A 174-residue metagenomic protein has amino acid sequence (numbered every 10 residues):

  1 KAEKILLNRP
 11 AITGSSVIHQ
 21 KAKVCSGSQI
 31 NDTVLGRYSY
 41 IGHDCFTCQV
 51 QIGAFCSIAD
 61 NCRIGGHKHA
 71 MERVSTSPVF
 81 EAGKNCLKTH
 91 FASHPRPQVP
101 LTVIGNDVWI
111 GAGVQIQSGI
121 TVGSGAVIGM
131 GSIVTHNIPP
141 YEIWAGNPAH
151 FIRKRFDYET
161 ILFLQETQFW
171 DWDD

Functional and structural regions predicted by a protein language model:
K1, T167-D174: Short, intrinsically disordered, charge-balanced linker/junction segments flanking boundaries in proteins
E3-N8, S15-H19, K23-I120, N147: Flexible, glycine/small-residue-enriched loop-and-beta-strand segment within the central core of proteins
K68-A70, I138, K154-R155: Conserved catalytic-core motifs of eukaryotic protein kinase domains, centered on the activation segment
G123-A126, P139-Y141: Conserved catalytic segment of ABC-fold P-loop ATPases
I128, G146: Conserved G/P- and acidic residue-centered "switch" motifs that form tight phosphate/ATP-binding loops in soluble
N147-F156, I161: Short, charge-rich, low-complexity interaction segments located in flexible loops at or near secondary-structure
